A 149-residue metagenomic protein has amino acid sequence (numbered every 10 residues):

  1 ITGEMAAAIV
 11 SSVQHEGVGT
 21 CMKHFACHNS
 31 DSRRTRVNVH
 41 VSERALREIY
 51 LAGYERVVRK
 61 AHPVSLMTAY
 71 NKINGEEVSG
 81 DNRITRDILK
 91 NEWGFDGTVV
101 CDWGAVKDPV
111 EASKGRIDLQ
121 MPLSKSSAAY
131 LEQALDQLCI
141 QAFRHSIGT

Functional and structural regions predicted by a protein language model:
I1-T149: Glycoside hydrolase catalytic-domain context in secreted enzymes
